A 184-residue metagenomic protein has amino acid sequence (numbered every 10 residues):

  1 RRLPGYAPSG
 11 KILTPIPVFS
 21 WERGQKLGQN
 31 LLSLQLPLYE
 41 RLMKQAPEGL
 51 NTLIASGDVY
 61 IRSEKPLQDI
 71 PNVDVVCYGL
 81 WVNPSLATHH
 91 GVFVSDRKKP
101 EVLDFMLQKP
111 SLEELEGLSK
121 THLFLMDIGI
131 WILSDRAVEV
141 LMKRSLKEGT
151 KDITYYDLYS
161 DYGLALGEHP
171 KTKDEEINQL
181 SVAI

Functional and structural regions predicted by a protein language model:
R1-I184: Unchanged
